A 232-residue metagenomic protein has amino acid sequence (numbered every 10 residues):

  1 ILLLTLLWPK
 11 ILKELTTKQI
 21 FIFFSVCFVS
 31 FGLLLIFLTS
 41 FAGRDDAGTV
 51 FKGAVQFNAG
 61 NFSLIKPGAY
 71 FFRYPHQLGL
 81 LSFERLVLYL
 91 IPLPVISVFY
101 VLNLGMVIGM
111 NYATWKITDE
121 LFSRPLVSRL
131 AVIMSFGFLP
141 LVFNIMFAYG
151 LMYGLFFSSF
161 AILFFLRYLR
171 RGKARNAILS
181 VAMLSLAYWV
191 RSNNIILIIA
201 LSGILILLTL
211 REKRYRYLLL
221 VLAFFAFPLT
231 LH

Functional and structural regions predicted by a protein language model:
I1-L33, L220-A223: Start-transfer (signal-anchor) and selected internal transmembrane alpha helices of multi-pass inner/ER membrane
T39-V55, A59-L86, L90-P94: Extracytoplasmic catalytic/substrate-binding loops of multi-pass membrane glycan-assembly enzymes
P75, F99-M106, L130-F165, A174 (+1 more regions): Multi-pass, polyprenyl lipid-linked donor-dependent membrane glycosyltransferases
L78, L90-G109: Loop-to-helix entry region of an early transmembrane alpha helix in multi-pass inner-membrane enzymes
V101-F122, F160: Transmembrane-helix motifs of polytopic, lipid-linked glycan transferases
T114-G137: Transmembrane-helix signature of polytopic, membrane-embedded enzymes that assemble or transfer cell-envelope glycans
L126-R129, F164-S185, L219: Short hydrophobic alpha-helices at membrane interfaces in multi-pass membrane enzymes
N176-S192, A223-P228: Membrane-interface alpha helices of multi-pass inner-membrane proteins
